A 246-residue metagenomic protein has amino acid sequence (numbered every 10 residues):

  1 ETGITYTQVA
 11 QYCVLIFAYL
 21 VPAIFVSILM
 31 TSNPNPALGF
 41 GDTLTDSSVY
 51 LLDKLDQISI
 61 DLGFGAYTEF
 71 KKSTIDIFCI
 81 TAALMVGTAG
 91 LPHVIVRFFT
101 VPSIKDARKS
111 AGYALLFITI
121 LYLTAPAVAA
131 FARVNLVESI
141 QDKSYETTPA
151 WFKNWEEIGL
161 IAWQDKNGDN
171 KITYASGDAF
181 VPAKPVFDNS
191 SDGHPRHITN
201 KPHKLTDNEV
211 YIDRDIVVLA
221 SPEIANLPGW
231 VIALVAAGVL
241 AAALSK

Functional and structural regions predicted by a protein language model:
E1-Y12, V94-I104, L240, L244: Membrane-water interface regions at transmembrane-helix termini and the short interhelical loops of multi-pass membrane
C13-A233: Loop-to-helix junctions at membrane interfaces in multi-pass transport proteins
T88, A130, V239-A242, K246: Gly/Ser/Thr-rich helix-start
L234-G238: Non-catalytic terminal/interface segments that mediate subunit docking, oligomerization, and allosteric communication
